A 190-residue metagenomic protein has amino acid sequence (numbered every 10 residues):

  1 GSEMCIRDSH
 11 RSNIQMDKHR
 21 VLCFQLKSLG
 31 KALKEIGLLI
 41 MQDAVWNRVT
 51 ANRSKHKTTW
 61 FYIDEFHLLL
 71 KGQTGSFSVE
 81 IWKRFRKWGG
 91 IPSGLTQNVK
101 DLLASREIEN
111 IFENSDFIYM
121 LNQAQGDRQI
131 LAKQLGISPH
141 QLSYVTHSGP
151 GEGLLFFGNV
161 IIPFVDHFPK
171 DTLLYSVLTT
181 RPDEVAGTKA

Functional and structural regions predicted by a protein language model:
G1-G90, L103-R106, Y144-S148, G153-N159: P-loop NTPase motor domains
A44-R48, W82-F85, N114-F117, H140-Y144 (+2 more regions): Short, surface-exposed linear patches
K57-Y62, L68-S76, S93, Y119 (+3 more regions): Accessory regions of macromolecular translocation/handling assemblies
V79-H167: Conserved ATP-driven motor cores of ASCE-family P-loop NTPases powering translocation/secretion/packaging/pilus
H167-L173: A short, sequence-level motif marking secondary-structure junctions
